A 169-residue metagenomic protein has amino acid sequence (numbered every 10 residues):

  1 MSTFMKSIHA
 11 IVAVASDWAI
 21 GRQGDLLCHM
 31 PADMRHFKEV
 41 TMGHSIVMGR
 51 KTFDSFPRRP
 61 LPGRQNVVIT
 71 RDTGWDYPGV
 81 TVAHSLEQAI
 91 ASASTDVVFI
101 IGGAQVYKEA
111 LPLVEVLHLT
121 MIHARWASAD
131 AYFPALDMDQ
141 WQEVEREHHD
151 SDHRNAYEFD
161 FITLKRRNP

Functional and structural regions predicted by a protein language model:
M1-T3, P169: Basic/polar N-terminal segments that are highly enriched at the extreme N-terminus, encompassing both cleavable
T3-H9: Extreme N-terminal starter segment of soluble prokaryotic enzymes
I11-S45, R50-N168: Flexible, gly/pro- and Lys/Arg-enriched active-site loops
